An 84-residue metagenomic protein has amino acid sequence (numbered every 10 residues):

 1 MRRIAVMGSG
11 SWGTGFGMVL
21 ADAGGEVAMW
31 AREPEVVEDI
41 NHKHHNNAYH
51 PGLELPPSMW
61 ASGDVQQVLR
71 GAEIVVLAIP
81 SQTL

Functional and structural regions predicted by a protein language model:
M1-P51, W60-G63: NAD(P)+-binding Rossmann beta1-loop-alpha1 motif at the extreme N-terminus of oxidoreductases
L53-L84: Rossmann-like NAD(P)-binding element
